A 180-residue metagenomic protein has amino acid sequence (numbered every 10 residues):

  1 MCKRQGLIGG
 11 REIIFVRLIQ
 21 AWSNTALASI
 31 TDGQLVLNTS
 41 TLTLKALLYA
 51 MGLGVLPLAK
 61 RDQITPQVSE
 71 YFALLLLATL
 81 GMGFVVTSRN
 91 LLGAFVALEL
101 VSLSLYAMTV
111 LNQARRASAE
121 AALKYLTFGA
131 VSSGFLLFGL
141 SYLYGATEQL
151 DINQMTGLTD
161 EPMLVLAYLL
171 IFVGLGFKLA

Functional and structural regions predicted by a protein language model:
M1-A180: Alpha-helical transmembrane segments of multi-pass membrane proteins predominantly involved in bioenergetics
